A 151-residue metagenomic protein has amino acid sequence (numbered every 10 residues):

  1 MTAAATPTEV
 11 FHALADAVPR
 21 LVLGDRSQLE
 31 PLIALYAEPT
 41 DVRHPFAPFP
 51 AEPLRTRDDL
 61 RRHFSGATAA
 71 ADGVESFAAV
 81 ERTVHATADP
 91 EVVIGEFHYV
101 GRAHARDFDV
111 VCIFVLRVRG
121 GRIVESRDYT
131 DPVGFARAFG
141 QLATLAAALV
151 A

Functional and structural regions predicted by a protein language model:
M1, L23, P50-A51, A67 (+1 more regions): Short N-terminal micro-motifs specific to bacterial/archaeal maturation and metal-cluster initiation sites
M1-E38, L145-A151: Short, low-complexity N-terminal intrinsically disordered segments enriched in polar/charged residues
T2-A5, A69-A151: A beta-strand edge to alpha-helix "cap/lid" segment located at domain peripheries
L14-D25, A51-L54, A70-G73, I94-E96: Short, mixed-charge, low-aromatic patches
L29-E91: A solvent-exposed, acidic/Ser-Thr-rich amphipathic alpha-helical stretch
